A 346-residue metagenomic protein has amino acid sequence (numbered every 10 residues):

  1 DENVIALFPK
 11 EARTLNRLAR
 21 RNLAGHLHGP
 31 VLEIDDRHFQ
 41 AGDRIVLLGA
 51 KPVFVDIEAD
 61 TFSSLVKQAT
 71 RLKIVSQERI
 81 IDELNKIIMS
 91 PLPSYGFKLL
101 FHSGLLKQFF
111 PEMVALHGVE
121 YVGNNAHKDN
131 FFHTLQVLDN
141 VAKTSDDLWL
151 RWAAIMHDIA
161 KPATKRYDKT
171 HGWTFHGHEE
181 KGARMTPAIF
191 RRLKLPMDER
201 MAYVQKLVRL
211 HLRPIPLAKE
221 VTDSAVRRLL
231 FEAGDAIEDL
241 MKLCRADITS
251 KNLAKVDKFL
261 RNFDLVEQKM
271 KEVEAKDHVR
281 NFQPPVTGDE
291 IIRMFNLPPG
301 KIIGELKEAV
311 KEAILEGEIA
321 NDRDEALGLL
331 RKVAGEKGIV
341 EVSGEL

Functional and structural regions predicted by a protein language model:
D1-V53, A59: Conserved ATP-binding/catalytic motifs of P-loop helicase motor domains
G42, G182, V208, D247 (+3 more regions): Hydrophobic, well-ordered secondary-structure elements that form the walls of internal hydrophobic environments
L48-D147, R151-W152, I159-G177, K181-E199 (+7 more regions): Glycine- and charge-enriched loop/helix tracts that form the active or gating conduit in phosphate/cation-handling
V66-T70, Y121-V122, T170-T174, R228-L230 (+2 more regions): A ubiquitous short alpha-helical element
V119-K128, L135-D139, L195-D257: Histidine/acidic-rich helix-loop-helix segments that form or flank divalent-metal centers in metalloenzyme catalytic
A142, D146, I155, A160 (+11 more regions): Hydrophobic alpha-helix feature that most strongly marks membrane-spanning transmembrane helices and their immediate
A154-H157, E180, R184, A188 (+8 more regions): Feature representing long, continuous alpha-helical segments
A218-K219, D223, S250-L346: Terminal helices and disordered tails flanking the catalytic cores of nucleotide-processing hydrolases
